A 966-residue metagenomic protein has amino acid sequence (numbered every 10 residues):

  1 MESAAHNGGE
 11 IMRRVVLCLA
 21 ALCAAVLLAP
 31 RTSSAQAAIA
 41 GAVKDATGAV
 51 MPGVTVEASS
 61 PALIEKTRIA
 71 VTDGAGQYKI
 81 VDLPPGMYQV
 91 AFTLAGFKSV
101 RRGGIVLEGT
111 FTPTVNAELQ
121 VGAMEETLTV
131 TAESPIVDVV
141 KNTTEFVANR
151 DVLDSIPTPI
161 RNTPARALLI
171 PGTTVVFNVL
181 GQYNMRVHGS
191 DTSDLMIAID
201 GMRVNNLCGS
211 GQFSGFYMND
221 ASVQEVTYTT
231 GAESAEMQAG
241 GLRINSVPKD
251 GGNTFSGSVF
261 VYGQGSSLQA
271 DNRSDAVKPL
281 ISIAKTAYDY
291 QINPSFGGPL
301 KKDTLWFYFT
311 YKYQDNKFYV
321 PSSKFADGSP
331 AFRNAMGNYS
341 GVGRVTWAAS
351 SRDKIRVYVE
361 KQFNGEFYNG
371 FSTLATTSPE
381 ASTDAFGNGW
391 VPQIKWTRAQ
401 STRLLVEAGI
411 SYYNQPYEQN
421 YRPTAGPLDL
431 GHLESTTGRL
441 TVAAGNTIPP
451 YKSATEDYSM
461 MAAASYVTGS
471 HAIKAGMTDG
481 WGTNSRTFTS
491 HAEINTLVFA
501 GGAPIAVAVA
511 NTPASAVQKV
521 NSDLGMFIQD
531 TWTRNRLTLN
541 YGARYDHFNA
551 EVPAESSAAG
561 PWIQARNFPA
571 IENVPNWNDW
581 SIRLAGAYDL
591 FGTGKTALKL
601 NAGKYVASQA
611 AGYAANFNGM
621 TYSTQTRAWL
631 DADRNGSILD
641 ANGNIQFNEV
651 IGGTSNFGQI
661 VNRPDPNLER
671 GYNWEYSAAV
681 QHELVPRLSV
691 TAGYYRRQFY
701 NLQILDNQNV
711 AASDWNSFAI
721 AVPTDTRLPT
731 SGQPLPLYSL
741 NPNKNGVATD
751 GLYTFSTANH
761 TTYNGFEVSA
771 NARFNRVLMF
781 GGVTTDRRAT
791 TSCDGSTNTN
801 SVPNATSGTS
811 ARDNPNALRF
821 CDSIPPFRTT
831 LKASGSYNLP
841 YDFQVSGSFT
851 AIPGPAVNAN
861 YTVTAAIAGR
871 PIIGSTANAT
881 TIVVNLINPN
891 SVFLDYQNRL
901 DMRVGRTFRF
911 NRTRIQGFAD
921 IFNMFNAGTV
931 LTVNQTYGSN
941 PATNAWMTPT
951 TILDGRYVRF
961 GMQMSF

Functional and structural regions predicted by a protein language model:
G8-C18, L22-N149, R203: Periplasm-facing N-terminal accessory domains of Gram-negative outer-membrane beta-barrel systems
D73, F97-D250, S267-Q269, A276-K285 (+4 more regions): Periplasmic N-terminal accessory/gating domains of Gram-negative outer-membrane beta-barrel systems
T163, V176, A554-S581, A585-S756 (+4 more regions): Solvent-exposed loop/turn elements at secondary-structure boundaries
S256, A284-E366, D384-S411, I582: Transmembrane beta-barrel wall of Gram-negative outer-membrane proteins
F325, G337, W347-S351, Q400-R439 (+8 more regions): A surface-exposed, glycine/aromatic-enriched loop/edge motif typical of exported proteins
G337, S351-Q529, I563-F568, N709 (+1 more regions): Replace "related TpsB outer-membrane translocases also match" with "some related outer-membrane beta-barrels such as
F548, T691-A859: Gram-negative outer-membrane beta-barrel transporters
R687, Y700-N701, P840-T881, V892-D901 (+1 more regions): C-terminal beta-signal and adjacent terminal beta-strands/loops of Gram-negative outer-membrane beta-barrel proteins
